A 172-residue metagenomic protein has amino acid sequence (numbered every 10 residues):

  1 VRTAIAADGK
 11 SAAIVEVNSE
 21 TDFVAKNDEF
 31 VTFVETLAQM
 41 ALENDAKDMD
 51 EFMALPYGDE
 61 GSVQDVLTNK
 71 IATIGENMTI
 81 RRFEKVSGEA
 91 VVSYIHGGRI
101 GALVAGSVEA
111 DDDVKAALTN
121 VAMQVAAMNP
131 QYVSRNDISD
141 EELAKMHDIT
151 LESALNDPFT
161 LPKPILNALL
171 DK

Functional and structural regions predicted by a protein language model:
V1-K172: N-terminal assembly/interaction segments in proteins that build large macromolecular machines
